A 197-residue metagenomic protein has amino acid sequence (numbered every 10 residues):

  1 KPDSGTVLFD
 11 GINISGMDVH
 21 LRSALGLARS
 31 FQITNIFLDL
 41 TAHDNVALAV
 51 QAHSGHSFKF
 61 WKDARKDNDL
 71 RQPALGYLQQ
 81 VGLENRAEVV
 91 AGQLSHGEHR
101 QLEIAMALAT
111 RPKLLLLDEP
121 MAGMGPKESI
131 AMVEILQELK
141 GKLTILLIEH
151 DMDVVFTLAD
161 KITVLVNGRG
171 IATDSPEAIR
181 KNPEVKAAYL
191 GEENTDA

Functional and structural regions predicted by a protein language model:
K1-A197: Glycine-rich phosphate-binding loops of nucleotide-dependent enzymes
